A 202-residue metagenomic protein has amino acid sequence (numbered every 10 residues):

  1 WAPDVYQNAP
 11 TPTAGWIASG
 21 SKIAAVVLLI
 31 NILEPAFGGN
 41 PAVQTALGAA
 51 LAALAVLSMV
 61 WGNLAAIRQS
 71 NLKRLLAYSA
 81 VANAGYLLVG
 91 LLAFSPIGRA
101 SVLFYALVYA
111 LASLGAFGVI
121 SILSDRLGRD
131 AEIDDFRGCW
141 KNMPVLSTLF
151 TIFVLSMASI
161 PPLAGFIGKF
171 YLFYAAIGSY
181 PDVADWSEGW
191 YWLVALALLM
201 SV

Functional and structural regions predicted by a protein language model:
W1-V202: Alpha-helical transmembrane segments of multi-pass membrane proteins predominantly involved in bioenergetics
